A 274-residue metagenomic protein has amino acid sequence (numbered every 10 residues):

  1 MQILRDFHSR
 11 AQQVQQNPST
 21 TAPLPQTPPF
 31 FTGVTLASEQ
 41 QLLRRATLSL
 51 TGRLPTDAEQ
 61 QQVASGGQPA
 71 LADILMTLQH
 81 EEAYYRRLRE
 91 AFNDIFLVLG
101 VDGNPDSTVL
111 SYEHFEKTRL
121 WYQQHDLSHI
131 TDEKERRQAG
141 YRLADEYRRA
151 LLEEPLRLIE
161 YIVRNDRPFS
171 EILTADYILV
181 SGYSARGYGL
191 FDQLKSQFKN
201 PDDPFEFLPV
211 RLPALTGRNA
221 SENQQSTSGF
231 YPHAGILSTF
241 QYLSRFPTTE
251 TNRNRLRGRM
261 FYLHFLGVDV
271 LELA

Functional and structural regions predicted by a protein language model:
M1-V98, S107, R186: Aromatic- and Gly/Pro-enriched helix-to-coil junctions and flexible linker segments
Q2-D6, R10, I74-A274: Extended surface/linker regions that mediate inter-domain or inter-protein docking in multi-component redox
